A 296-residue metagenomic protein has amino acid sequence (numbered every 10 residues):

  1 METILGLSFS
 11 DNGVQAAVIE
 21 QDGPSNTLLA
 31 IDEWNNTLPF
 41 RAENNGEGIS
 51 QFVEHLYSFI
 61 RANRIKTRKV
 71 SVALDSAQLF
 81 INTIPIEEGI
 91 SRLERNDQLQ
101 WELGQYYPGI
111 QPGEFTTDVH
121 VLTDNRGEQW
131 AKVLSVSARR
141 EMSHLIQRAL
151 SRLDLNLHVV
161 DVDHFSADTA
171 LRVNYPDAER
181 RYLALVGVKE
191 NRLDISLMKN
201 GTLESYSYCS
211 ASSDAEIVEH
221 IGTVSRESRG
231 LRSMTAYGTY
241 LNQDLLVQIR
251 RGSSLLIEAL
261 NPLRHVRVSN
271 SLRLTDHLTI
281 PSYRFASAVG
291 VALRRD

Functional and structural regions predicted by a protein language model:
M1-E102, Y106, H144: Non-catalytic, solvent-exposed interaction/assembly segments
E2-A30, K66, E128-S233: Small-residue (GG/TT-enriched) beta-loop-alpha framework at ligand/catalytic clefts
I65-A77, L150, G230-Y240, L245 (+1 more regions): Short glycine-rich phosphate-binding loop at a beta-alpha junction
L74-R172, H265-V266: Active-site neighborhood for divalent-cation/phosphate handling
I110, L203, S207-S212, T275 (+1 more regions): Glycine-rich phosphate-binding "P-loop"
T169, L260-D296: Glycine-rich phosphate-binding/hydrolytic loop that grips phosphoryl groups
D244-S254: Short, aromatic/basic amphipathic alpha-helical patches
